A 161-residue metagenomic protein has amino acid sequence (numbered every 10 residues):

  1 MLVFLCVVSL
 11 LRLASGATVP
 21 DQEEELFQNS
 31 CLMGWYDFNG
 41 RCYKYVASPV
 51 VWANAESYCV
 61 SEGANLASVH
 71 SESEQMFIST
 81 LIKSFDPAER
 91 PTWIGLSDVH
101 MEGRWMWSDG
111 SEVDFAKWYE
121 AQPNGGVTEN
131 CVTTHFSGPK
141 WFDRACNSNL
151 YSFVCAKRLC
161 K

Functional and structural regions predicted by a protein language model:
M1-K161: Extracellular, disulfide-bonded carbohydrate-recognition/adhesion ectodomains, dominated by C-type lectin-like domains
